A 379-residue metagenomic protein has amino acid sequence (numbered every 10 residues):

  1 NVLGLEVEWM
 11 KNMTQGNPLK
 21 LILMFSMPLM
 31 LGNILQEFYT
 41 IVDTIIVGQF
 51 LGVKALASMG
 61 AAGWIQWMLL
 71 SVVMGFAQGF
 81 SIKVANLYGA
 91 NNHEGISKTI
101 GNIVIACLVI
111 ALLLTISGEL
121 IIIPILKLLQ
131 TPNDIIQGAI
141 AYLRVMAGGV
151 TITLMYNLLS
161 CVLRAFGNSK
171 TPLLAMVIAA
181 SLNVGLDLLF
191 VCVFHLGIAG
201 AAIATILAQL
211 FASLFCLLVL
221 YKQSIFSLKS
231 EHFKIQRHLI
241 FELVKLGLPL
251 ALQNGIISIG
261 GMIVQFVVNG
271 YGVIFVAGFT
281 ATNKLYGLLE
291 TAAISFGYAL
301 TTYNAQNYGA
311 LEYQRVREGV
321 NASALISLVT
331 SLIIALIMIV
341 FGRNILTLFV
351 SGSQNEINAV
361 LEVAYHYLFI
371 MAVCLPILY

Functional and structural regions predicted by a protein language model:
V2-S26, T205, L214-I257: Interhelical loop/hinge segments that connect adjacent transmembrane helices in multipass membrane
K20-S81, L248-G270: Signature of the first transmembrane helix
F25, L29-N33, W67, C107 (+11 more regions): Residue-level signature of transmembrane alpha-helical cores of multipass secondary-active transporters and flippases
F38-A57, L126-N133, L189-L196, G255-L288 (+3 more regions): Helix-terminus/linker motif at the lipid-water interface of multi-pass membrane proteins
I41, I45, V72, L112-I123 (+8 more regions): Membrane-embedded alpha-helical segments of multi-pass transporters/permeases
L56-I116, T153-P172, G278-G342, L378-Y379: Small-residue-rich hydrophobic transmembrane alpha-helices
N133-Y156, E356-Y379: Alpha-helical transmembrane segments of multi-pass membrane proteins
A180-L214, G342-N344: Membrane-interface helix-loop junctions in multi-pass transport and translocation proteins
